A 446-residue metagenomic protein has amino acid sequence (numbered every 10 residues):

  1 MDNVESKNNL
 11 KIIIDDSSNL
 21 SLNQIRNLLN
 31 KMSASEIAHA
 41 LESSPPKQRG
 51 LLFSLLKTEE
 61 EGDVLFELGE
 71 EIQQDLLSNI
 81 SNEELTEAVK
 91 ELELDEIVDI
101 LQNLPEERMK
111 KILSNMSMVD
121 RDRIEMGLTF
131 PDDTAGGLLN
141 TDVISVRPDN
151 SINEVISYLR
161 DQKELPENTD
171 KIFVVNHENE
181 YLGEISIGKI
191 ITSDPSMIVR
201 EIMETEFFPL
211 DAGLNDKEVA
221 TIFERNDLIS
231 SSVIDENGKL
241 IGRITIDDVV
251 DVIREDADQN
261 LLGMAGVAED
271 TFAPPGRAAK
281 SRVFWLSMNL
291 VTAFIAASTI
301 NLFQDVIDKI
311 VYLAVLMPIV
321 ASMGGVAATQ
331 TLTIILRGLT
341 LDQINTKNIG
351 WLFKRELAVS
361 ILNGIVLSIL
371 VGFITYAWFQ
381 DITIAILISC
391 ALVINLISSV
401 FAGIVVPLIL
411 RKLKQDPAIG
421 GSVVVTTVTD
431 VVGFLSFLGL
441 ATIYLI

Functional and structural regions predicted by a protein language model:
M1-M264: Hydrophobic packing positions in regular secondary-structure scaffolds
A257-V393, I397-F401, V405-I419, V423-T427 (+1 more regions): Alpha-helical transmembrane segments and their membrane-interface boundaries that form or gate the permeation pathway
V431-V432: Active-site His/Glu-centered metal-binding helix of metallohydrolases
